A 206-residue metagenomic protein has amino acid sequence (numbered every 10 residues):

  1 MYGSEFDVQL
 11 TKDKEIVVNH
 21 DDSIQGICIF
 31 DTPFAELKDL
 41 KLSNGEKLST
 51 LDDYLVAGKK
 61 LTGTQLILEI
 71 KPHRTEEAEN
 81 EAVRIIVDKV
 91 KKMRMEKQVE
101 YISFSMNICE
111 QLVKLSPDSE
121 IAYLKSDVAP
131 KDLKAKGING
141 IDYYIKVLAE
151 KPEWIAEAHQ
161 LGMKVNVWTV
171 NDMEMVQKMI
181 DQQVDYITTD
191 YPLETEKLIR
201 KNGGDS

Functional and structural regions predicted by a protein language model:
M1-S23, C28: GT-A fold catalytic core of metal-dependent nucleotide-sugar glycosyltransferases, centered on the diacidic
G3-E5, Q65-E69, Q98-Y101, D118-A122 (+3 more regions): Structural preference for beta-strand elements that scaffold enzyme active sites
Q9-D13, D22, K71-H73, F104-M106 (+4 more regions): Active-site beta-loop-alpha junctions enriched in small/polar residues
L10-K12, K59-L61, A135, A158: Extracellular/periplasmic catalytic domains that process cell-envelope and extracellular macromolecules
K14, I86, C109-L112, M179 (+1 more regions): Hydrophobic packing residues within well-ordered alpha-helices of enzyme cores
H20-E120, L161: Metal-dependent phosphodiesterase/phospholipase catalytic core, i.e., the His/Asp/Glu-rich active-site region
A122-S206: C-terminal active-site rim and adjoining tail of enzyme catalytic domains
